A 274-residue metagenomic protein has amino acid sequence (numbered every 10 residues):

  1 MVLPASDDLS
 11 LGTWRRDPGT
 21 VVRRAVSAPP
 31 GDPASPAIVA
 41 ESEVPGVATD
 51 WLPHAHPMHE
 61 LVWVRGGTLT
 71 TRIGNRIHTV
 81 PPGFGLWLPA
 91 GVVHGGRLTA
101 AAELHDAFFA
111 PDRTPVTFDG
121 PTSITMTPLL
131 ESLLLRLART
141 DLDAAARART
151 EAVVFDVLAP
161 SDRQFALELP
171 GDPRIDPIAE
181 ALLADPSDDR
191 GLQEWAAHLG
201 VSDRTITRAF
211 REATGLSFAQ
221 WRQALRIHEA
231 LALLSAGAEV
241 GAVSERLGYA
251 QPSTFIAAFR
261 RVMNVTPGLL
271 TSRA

Functional and structural regions predicted by a protein language model:
M1-T68: Generic protein-terminus/edge-of-domain signal
V2-P4, V22, I256-A274: …primarily DNA-binding HTH/wHTH and HhH modules…
N75-A90: Short acidic-glycine-tyrosine-enriched beta hairpin
G83, I206, F210, T254-F255 (+1 more regions): Short hydrophobic/aromatic patch on the recognition helix
G91-P121: Ligand-binding loop in jelly-roll beta-barrel domains
T114-L183: Amphipathic alpha-helical segments enriched in hydrophobic/aromatic residues interleaved with Lys/Arg
L137-L142, L158-Q164, I178-E194, F210 (+4 more regions): Basic, amphipathic alpha-helical hairpins
E212-P252, I256, S272-A274: Terminal helix-turn-helix DNA-binding modules in bacterial transcription factors
